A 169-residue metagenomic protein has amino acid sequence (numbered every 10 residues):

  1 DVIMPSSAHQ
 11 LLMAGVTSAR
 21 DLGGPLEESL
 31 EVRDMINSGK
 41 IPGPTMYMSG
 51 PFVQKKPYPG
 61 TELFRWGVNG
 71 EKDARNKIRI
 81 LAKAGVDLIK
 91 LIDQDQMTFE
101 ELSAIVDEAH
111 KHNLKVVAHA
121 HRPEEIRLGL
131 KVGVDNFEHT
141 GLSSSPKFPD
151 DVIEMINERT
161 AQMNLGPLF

Functional and structural regions predicted by a protein language model:
I3-A118, E125, V132-E138, P149-F169: Divalent-metal coordination cores built from histidine and acidic residues
T140-P146: Short, acidic/turn-prone active-site loops that include or flank metal/cofactor- and phosphate-binding residues
